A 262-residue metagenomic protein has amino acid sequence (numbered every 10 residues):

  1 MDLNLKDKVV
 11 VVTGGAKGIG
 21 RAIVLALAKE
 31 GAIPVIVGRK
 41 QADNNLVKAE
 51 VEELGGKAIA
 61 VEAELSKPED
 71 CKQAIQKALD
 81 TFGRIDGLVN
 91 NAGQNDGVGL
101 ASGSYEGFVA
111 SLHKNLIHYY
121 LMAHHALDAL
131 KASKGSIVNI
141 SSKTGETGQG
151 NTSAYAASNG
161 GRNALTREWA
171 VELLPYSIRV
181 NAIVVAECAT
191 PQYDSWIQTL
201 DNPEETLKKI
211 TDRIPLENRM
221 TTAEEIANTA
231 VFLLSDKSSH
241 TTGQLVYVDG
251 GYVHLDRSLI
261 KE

Functional and structural regions predicted by a protein language model:
V9, G14-K17, K40: Conserved glycine-rich cofactor-binding loop
C71, G99-L112, I210: Substrate-binding pocket helix/loop in short-chain dehydrogenase/reductase
A123, S158, T166: Active-site helix of classical SDR
D128, V171-P175, S239: Alpha-helical segment proximal to the catalytic Tyr-Lys
S142: Residue(s) in the substrate-gating loop at a strand-loop-helix junction that position the organic substrate next
T147, V231, T242-E262: Short C-terminal tail/terminal secondary-structure segment of NAD(P)H-dependent dehydrogenase/reductase domains
A182, E204-K237, T241, V248-G250: C-terminal helical subdomain
